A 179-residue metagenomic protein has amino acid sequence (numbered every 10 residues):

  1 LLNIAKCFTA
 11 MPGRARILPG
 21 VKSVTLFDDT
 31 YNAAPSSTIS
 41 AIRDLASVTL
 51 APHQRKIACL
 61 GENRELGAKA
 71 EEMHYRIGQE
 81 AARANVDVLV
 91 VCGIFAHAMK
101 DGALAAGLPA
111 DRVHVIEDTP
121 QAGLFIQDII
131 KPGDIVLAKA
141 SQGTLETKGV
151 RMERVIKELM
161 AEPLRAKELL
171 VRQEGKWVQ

Functional and structural regions predicted by a protein language model:
L2-Q179: ATP-dependent carboxylate-amine ligase
